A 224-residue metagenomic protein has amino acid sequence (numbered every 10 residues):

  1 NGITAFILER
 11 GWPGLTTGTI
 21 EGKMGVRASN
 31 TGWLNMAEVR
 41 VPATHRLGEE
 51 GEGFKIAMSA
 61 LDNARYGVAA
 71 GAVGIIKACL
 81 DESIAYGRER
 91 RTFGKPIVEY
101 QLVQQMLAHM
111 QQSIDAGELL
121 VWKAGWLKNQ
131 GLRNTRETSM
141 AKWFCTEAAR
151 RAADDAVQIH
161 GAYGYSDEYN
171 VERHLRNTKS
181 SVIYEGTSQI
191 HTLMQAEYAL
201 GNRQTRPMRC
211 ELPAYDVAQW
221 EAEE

Functional and structural regions predicted by a protein language model:
N1-D81, A85, K95, Q189-E197 (+1 more regions): FAD-binding core of flavoproteins
I3, T31, G51, N63 (+4 more regions): Active-site lining segments that contact anionic ligands and/or coordinate catalytic metals
V26, L132, S139-E224: Alpha-helix capping/hinge segments and adjacent helical runs
A72, E99, M106, S113 (+5 more regions): Residue-level recognition of specific faces of alpha-helices
V73, K77-L80, L107-G117, V121 (+2 more regions): Alpha-helical transition-metal enzyme core signature, strongest for iron centers
I84-V98, Q111-F144, V157-Y165: C-terminal helix-coil-helix/basic helical segment that borders enzyme active sites and/or dimer interfaces and provides
